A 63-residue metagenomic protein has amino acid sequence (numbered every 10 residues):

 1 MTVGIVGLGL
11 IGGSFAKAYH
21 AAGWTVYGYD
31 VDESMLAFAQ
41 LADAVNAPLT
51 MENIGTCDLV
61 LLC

Functional and structural regions predicted by a protein language model:
M1-M51: NAD(P)+-binding Rossmann beta1-loop-alpha1 motif at the extreme N-terminus of oxidoreductases
M51-C63: Rossmann-like NAD(P)-binding element
